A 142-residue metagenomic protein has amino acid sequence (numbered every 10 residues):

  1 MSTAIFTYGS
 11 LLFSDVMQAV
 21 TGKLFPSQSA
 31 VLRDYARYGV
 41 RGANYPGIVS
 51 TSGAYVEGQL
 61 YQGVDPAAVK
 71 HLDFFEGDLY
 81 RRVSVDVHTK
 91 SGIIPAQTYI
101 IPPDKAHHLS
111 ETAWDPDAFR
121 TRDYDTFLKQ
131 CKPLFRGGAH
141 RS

Functional and structural regions predicted by a protein language model:
M1-S142: Glycine-aromatic micro-motifs
